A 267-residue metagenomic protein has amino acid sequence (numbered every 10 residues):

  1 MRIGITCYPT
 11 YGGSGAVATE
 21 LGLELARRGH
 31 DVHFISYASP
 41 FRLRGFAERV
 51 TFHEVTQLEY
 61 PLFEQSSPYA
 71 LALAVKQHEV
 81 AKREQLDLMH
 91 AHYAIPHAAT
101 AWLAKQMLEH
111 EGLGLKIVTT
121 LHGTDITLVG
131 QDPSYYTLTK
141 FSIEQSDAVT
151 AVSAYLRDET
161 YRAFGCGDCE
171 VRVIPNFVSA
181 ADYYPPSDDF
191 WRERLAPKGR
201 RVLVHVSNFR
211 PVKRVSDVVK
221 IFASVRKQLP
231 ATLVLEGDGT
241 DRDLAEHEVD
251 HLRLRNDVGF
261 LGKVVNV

Functional and structural regions predicted by a protein language model:
I5-T19, K213: A short, glycine/small-residue-rich beta-strand->loop->alpha-helix junction that serves as a flexible
C7-Y11, L23-Y69, G239: N-terminal strand-loop element at the rim of the active site of nucleotide-sugar-dependent glycosyltransferases
A38, Y155, F177: Carbohydrate-associated surface elements
L62-L88, A98-A99, L103, P133-T137 (+1 more regions): An amphipathic, basic-hydrophobic alpha-helix
L108-V118, T124-S142, D158, P186-S187: Nucleotide-sugar donor phosphate/pyrophosphate-binding loop at the beta->alpha transition of glycosyltransferases
V129-G130, Y161-R162, F177-R194: Acidic anion/phosphate-binding donor-loop and adjacent secondary structure in glycosyltransferase catalytic cores
T150, R192-K213, V219-R226, V234: Conserved donor-binding/catalytic core segment of Leloir-type glycosyltransferases
E246-V264: Nucleotide-activated donor-binding/catalytic signature segment of Leloir-type glycosyltransferases, i.e., the conserved
